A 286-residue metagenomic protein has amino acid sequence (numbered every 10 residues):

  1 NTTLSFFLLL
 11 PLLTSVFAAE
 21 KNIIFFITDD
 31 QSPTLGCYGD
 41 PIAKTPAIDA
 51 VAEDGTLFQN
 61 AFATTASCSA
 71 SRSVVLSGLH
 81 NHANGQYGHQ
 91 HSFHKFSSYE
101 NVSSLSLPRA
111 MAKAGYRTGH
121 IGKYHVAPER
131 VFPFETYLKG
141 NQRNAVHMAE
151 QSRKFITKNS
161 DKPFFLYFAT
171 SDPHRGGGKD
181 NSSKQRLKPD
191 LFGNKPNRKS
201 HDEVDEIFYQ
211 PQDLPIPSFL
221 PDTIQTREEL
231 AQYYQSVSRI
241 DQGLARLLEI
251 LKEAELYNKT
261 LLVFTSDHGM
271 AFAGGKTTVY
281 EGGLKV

Functional and structural regions predicted by a protein language model:
S5-S15: Bacterial N-terminal signal peptides
A19, F26-T28, S238: Hydrophobic transmembrane-helix microenvironments that flank and shape a buried ionizable site
A19-I24, D54-Q59, K113-G119, S160-L166 (+2 more regions): Loop/turn elements at helix/coil->beta-strand transitions in domains of secreted/extracellular proteins
N22, A43-E53, S71-V74, V102 (+7 more regions): Extracytoplasmic/secreted proteins, especially bacterial periplasmic and envelope-associated proteins
F25-I27, S32-G122, V126-K139: Active-site segment of extracytoplasmic enzymes that catalyze sulfate/phosphate-ester chemistry
D30-A43, A66, V126, Q142-R143 (+1 more regions): Active-site-proximal cap/lid insertion segments
Q86, G119, E135-I156, P163: Acidic, His- and aromatic-enriched active-site or binding-groove loops in soluble protein domains that engage sugars
